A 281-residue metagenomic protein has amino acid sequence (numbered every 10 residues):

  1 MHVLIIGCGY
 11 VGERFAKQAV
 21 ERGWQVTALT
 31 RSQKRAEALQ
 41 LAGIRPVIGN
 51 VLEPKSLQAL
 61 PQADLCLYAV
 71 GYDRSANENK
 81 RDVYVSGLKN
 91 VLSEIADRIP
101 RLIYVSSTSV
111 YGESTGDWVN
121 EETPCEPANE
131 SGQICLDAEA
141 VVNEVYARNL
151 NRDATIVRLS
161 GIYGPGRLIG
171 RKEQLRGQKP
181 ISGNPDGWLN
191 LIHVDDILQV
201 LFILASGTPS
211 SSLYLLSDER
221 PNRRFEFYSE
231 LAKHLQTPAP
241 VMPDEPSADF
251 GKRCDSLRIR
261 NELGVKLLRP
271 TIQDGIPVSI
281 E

Functional and structural regions predicted by a protein language model:
V3-G7: Conserved N-terminal Rossmann-fold NAD(P)-binding element of oxidoreductases
G12-E13: N-terminal Rossmann-fold NAD(P) dinucleotide-binding loop
R45-L52, S247-E281: C-terminal amphipathic/interface module of NAD(P)-dependent oxidoreductases and related NAD-binding regulators
A63-I103, A140: NAD(P)-cofactor binding segment of oxidoreductase domains
N90-E130: Conserved Rossmann-fold NAD(P)-dependent oxidoreductase catalytic core, especially the SDR/UDP-sugar
T115-I156: Catalytic helix-loop patch of NAD(P)-dependent Rossmann-fold dehydrogenases
L136, L150-R152, I162-E173, Q178 (+3 more regions): Glycine/proline-rich active-site loop of Rossmann-fold NAD(P)-dependent oxidoreductases
V200-F250, S256: Mid/C-terminal beta-alpha module of Rossmann-like enzyme folds, strongest in SDR-family dehydrogenases/epimerases
